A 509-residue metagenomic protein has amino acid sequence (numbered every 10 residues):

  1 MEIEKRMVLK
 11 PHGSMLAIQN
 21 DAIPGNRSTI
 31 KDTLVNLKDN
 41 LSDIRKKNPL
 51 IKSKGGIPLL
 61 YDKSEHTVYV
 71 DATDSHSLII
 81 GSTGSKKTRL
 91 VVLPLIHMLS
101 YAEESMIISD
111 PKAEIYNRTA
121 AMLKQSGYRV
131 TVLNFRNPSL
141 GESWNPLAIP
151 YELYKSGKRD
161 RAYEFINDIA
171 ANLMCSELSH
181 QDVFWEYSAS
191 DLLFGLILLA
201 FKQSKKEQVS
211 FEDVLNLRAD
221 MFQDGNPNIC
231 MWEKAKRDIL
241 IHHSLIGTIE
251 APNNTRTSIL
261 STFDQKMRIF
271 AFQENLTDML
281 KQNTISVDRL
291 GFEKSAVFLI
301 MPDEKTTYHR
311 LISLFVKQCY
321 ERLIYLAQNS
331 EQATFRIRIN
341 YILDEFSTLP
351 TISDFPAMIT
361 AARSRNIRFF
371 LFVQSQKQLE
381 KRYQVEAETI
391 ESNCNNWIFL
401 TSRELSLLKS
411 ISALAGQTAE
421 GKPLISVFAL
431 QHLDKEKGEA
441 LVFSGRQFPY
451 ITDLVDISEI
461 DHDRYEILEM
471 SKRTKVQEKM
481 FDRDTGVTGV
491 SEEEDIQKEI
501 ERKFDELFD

Functional and structural regions predicted by a protein language model:
E2-D71: Pre-P-loop entry segment of helicase/translocase ATPase cores
E2-R6, K437, T452: Short intrinsically disordered, low-complexity coil segments enriched in acidic
S53-K54, P58-S64, V68-I367, R382 (+2 more regions): P-loop NTPase motor domains
M122-Q125, P146-Y151, V385-T389, A413-T418 (+1 more regions): Short secondary-structure boundary/capping segments
H309, T452, H462: Short acidic, gly/pro-rich beta-turn/loop elements at beta-sheet edges and active-site/ligand-binding grooves
I359-G445: Conserved ATP-driven motor cores of ASCE-family P-loop NTPases powering translocation/secretion/packaging/pilus
Y450-D456: Short amphipathic beta-strand/extended segments with alternating polar/hydrophobic composition
E459-E469: Short, surface-exposed linear segments at secondary-structure transitions and domain or protein termini
